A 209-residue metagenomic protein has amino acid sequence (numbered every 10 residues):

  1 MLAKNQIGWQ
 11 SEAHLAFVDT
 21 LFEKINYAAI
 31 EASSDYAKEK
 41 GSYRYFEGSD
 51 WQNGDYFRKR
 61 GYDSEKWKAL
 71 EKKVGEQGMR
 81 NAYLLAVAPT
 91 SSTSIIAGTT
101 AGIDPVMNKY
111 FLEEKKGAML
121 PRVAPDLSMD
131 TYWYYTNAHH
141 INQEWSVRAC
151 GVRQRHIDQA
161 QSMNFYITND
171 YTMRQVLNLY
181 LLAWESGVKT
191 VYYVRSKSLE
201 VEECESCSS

Functional and structural regions predicted by a protein language model:
M1-Q6: Core structural elements
I7-T90, L179: Internal maturation/activation junctions in enzymes
S42, Y56, R60, K73-R80 (+1 more regions): Catalytic alpha/beta core of large soluble enzyme barrels
